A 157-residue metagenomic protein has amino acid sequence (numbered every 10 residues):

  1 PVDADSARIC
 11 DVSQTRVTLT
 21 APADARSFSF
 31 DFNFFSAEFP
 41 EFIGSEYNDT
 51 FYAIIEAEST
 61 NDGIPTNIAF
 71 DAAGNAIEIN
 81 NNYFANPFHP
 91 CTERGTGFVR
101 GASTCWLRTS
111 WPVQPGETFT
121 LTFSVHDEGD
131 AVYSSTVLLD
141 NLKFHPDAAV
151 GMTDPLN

Functional and structural regions predicted by a protein language model:
P1-A21: Surface-exposed, low-complexity/disordered Ser/Thr/Gly/Pro/Asn-rich loops and linkers
S13-V17, A37-E41, W106-R108: Short alpha-helical segments and helix-capping/turn motifs at coil-helix boundaries
T15-R26, T109-E117: Extracellular and analogous surface-interaction loops
A21-A23, S27-S36, F119-D127: Extracellular beta-strand-rich recognition modules
A25-E56, T136-K143: Acidic (Asp/Glu-rich), glycine- and aromatic
I43-P115, T120, H126, A131-Y133: Exoplasmic/lumenal beta-rich domain surfaces
S134-P155: Exposed low-complexity, polar/acidic, P/S/T/G-rich flexible segments that act as propeptides, protease-susceptible
